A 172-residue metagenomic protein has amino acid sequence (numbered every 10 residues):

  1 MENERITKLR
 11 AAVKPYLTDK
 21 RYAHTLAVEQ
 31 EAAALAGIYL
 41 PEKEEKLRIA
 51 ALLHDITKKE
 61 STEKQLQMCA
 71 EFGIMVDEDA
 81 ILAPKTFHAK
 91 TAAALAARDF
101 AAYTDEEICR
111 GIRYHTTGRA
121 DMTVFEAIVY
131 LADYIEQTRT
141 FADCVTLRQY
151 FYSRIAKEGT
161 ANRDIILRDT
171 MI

Functional and structural regions predicted by a protein language model:
E2-A34: Short, Lys/Arg-rich amphipathic segments at extreme N-termini
K8-P15, A33-A34, I38-L167: Divalent metal-dependent catalytic cores for phosphoryl transfer on phosphate-bearing substrates
